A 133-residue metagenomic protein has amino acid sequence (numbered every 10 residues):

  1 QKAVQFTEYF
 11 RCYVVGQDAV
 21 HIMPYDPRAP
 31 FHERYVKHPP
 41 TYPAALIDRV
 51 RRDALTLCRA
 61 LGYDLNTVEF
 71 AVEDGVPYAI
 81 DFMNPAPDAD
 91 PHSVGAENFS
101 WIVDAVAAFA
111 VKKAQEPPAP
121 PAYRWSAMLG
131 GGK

Functional and structural regions predicted by a protein language model:
Q1, Y63-D74: A short glycine-rich, hydrophobically flanked beta-strand micro-motif that places a catalytic Asp/Glu for divalent metal
Q1-L61: Phosphate-binding site of ATP-dependent enzymes
A3-V4, Y13, E69-A71, M83-A86: Anionic group-transfer/hydrolysis microenvironments
V15, P39-A44, L57, L61-N66 (+2 more regions): Noncatalytic linker/hinge segments flanking ATPase motor cores
H21, N66, Y78-D81: Protein kinase-like catalytic core scaffold
V72-K133: C-terminal active-site "lid" helix and adjoining low-complexity regulatory extension at the edge of ATP-using catalytic
